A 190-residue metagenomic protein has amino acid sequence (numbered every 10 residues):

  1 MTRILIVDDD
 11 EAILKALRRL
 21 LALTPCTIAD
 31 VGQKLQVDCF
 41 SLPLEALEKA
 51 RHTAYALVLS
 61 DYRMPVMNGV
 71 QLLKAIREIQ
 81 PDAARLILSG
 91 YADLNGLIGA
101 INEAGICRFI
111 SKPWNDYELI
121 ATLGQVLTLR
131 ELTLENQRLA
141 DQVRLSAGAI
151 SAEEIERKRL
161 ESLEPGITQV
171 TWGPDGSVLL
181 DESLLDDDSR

Functional and structural regions predicted by a protein language model:
D8, D61, S89: Active-site residues of response regulator receiver
E11-D38: Two-component/phosphorelay signaling modules centered on CheY-like receiver
V31-L57: Acidic, metal-coordinating helix/loop segments flanking the phosphotransfer/catalytic sites of two-component signaling
S41-L42, N68-Q71: Acidic catalytic/metal-coordinating carboxylates
E48, V70-D82, G99: Short amphipathic alpha-helix used as the core "switch/output" element in two-component signaling
M64: Receiver (REC) domain active-site loop signature in two-component systems and cognate sites in sensor histidine kinases
W114-L123, L127: C-terminal output helix
R138-R190: C-terminal output/effector regions of signal-responsive regulators
